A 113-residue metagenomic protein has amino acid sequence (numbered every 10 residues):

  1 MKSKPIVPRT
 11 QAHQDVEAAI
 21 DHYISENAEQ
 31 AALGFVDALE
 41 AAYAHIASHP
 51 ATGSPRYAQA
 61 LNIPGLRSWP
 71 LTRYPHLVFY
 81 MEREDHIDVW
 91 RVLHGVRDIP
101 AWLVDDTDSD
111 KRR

Functional and structural regions predicted by a protein language model:
M1-A38, A42: Arg/Lys-rich, positively charged N-terminal/basic patches that mediate binding to nucleic acids
D21, V36, E40, L66-W69 (+2 more regions): Amphipathic, hydrophobic secondary-structure cores in small proteins
A28, A44, S48-T52, Y74 (+1 more regions): Generic structural signal for secondary-structure transition and capping sites
A32, S54-A58, A101-W102: Short, hydrophobic secondary-structure boundary micro-motifs
H49-H86: Basic/aromatic recognition patch in beta-strand/loop cores that engages polyanionic ligands
L71-R113: Enriched for short, Lys/Arg-rich terminal
